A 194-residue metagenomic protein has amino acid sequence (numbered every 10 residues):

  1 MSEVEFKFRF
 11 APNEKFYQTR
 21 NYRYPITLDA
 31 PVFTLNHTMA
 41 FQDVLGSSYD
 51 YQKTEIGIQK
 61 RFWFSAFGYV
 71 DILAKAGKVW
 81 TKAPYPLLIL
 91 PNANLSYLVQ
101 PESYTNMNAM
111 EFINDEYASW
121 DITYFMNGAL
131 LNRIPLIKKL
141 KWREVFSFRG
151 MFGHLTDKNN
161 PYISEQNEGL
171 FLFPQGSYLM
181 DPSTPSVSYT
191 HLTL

Functional and structural regions predicted by a protein language model:
M1, N92-E102, I163-G176: Surface-exposed loop/turn segments flanking beta-strands in extracellular/periplasmic regions
M1-D29, E116, N132-P135, T156-P161 (+1 more regions): Outer-membrane beta-barrel initiation region
S2-V4, D50-T54, N114-W120, W142 (+1 more regions): Residues that define the transmembrane beta-barrel architecture of outer-membrane proteins
F8, N21, P25, T34-L136: C-terminal outer-membrane beta-barrel translocator/porin domains of Gram-negative envelope proteins and their
P31-F41, S147-F152: Acidic helix/loop microenvironments that form the catalytic cleft of cell-wall polysaccharide enzymes
K141-V187: Outer-membrane beta-barrel transmembrane domain signature
T190-L194: Conserved small/polar residues in nucleotide/adenosyl-binding loops
